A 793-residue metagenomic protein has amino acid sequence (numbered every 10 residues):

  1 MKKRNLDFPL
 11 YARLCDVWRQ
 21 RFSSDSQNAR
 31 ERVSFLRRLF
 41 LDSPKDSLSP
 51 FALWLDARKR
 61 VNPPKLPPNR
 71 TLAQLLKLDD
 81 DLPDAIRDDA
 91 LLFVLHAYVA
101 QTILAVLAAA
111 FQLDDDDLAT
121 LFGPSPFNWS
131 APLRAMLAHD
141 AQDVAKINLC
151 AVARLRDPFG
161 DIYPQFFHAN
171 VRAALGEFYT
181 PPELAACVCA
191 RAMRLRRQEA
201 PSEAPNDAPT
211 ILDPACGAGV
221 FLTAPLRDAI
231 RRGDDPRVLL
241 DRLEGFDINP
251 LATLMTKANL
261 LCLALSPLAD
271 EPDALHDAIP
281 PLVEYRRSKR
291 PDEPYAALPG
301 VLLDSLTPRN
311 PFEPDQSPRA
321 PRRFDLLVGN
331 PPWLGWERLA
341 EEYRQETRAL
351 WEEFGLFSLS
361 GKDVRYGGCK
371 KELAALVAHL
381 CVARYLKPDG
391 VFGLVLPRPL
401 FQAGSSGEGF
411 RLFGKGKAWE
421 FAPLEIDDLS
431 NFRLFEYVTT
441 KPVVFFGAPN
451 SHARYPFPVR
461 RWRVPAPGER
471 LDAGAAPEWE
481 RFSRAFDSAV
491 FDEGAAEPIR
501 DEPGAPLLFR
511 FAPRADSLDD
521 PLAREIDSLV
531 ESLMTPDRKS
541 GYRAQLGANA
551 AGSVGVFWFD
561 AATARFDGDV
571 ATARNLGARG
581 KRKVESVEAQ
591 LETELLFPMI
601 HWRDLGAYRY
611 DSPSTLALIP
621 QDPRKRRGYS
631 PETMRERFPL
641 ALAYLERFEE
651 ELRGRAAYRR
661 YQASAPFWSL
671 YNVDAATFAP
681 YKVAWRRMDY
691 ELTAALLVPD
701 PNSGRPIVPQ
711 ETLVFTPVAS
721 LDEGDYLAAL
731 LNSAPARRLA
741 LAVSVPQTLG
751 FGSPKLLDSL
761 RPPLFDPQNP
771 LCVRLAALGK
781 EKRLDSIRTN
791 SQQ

Functional and structural regions predicted by a protein language model:
M1, E183, T223, P250-T253 (+6 more regions): Signature of N6-adenine DNA methyltransferases within the class I
M1-R134, E177-P321, E408, S430-N431 (+2 more regions): Charged, often flexible domain-edge or linker segments that flank or initiate folded functional domains
F51, V61-D84, L155-N170, A229-P236 (+5 more regions): Active-site-adjacent bridging/hinge elements
D81-T102, A153-L155, G368-C369, V584-T593 (+2 more regions): Structural motif
I86-L92, V144-L149, H168-Y179, A208-L212 (+9 more regions): Glycine- and acidic
A109, D161, Q165, A169 (+20 more regions): Generic, well-ordered alpha-helical scaffold segments in large soluble proteins
L121-N170: Non-catalytic substrate-recognition/targeting regions of SAM-dependent transferases
A375, A505-A777: Polybasic, glycine- and aromatic-enriched phosphate-binding surface used to engage nucleic acids
